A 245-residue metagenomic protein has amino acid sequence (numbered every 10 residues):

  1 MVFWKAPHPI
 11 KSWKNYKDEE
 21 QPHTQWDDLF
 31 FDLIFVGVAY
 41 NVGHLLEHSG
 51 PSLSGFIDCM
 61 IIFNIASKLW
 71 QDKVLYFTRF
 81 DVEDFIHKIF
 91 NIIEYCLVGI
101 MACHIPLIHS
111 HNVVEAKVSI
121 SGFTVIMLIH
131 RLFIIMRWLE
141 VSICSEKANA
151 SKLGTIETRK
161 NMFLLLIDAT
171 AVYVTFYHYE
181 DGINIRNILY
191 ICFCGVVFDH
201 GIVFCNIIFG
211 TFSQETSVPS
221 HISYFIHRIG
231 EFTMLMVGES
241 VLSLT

Functional and structural regions predicted by a protein language model:
M1-T245: Multi-pass alpha-helical transmembrane bundle typical of ion/small-solute transporters and intramembrane aspartyl
